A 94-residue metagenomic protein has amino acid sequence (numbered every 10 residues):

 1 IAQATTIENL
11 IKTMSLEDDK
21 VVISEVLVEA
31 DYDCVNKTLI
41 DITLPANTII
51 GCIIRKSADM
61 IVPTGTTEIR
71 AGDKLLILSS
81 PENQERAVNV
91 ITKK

Functional and structural regions predicted by a protein language model:
I1-D33: Flexible, Lys/Arg-rich cytosolic regulatory linkers and terminal tails that connect or flank
E25, E29-K93: Cytosolic Rossmann-like ligand/nucleotide-binding regulatory domains
